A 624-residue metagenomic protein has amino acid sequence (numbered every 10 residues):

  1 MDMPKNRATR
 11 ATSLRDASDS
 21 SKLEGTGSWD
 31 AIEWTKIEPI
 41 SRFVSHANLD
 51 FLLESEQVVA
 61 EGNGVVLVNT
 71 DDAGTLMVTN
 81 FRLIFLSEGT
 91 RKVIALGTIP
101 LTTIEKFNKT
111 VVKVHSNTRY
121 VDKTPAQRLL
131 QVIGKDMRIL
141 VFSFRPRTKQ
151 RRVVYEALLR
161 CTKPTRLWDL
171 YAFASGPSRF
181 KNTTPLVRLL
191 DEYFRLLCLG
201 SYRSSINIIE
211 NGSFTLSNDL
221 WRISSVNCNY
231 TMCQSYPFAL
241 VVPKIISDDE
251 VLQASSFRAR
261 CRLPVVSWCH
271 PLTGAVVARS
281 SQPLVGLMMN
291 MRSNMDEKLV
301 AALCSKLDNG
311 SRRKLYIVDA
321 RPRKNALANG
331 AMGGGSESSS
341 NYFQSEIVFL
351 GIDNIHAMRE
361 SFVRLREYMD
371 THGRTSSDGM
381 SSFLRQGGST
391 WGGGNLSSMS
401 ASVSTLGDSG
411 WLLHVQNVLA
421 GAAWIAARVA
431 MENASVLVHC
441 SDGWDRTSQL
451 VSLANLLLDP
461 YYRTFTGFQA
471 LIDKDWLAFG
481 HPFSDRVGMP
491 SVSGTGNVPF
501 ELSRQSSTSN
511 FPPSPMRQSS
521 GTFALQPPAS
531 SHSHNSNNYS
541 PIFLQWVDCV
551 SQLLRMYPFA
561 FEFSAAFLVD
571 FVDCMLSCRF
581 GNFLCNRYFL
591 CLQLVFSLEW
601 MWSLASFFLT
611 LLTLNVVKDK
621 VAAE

Functional and structural regions predicted by a protein language model:
D2-V78: Anionic N-terminal interaction surfaces
P4-R7, A11, N69, G97 (+5 more regions): Conserved N-terminal structural segment that caps and organizes enzyme catalytic cores in eukaryotes
K22, G27, F214, L437 (+3 more regions): Intrinsically disordered, low-complexity regions enriched in Ser/Pro/Gly/Gln/His and often acidic
E38-H46, E61-G62, V68, F81 (+6 more regions): Generic detector of bulky aromatic hydrophobic side chains
D50-L129, I133-K135, I139-R145: Phosphoinositide-binding peripheral membrane targeting modules
L76-M77, I133, C269-P271, A430: Well-ordered beta-strand positions
A278, V429, A434-L456, V550: A phosphate-binding catalytic loop at a beta-strand-loop-alpha-helix junction that coordinates phosphoryl groups
D459: Conserved hydrolase catalytic core segment
